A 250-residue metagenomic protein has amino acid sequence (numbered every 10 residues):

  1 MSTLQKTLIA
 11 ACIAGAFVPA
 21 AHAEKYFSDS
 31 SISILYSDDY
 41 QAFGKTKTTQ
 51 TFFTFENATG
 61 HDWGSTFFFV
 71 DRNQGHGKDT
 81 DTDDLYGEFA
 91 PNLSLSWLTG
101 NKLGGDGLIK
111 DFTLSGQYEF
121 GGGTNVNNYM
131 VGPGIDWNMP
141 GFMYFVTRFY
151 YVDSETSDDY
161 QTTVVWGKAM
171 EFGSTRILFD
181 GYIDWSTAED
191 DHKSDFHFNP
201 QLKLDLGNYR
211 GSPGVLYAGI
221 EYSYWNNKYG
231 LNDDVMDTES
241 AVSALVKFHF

Functional and structural regions predicted by a protein language model:
M1-F27: Cleavable N-terminal export/targeting peptides
H22-S28, W63-F67, L95-T113, N138-F145 (+2 more regions): Short loop/turn motifs that connect adjacent beta-strands in outer-membrane beta-barrel proteins
A23-N73: Short glycine/proline- and aromatic-enriched beta-strand/turn motifs that initiate or cap beta-hairpins
I34-Y40, R72-H76, G116-G122, F149-E155 (+3 more regions): Transmembrane beta-strands of outer-membrane beta-barrel pores
K45-T49, D79-L85, G123-N127, S154-D158 (+2 more regions): Replace "Gram-negative outer membrane beta-barrel proteins" with "bacterial and organellar outer membrane beta-barrel
F55, F89-P91, V131-P133, V164-W166 (+2 more regions): Membrane-embedded beta-strands of outer-membrane beta-barrel proteins, especially the hydrophobic/small aromatic
Y150-V215, Y224-N226, F248-F250: Outer-membrane beta-barrel transmembrane domain signature
T238-F250: Outer-membrane beta-barrel "beta-signal"
